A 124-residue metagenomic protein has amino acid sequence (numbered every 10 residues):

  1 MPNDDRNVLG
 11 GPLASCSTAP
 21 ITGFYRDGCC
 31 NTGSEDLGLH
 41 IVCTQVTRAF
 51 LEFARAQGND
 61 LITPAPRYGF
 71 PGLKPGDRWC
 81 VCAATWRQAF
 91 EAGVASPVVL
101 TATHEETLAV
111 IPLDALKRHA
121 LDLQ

Functional and structural regions predicted by a protein language model:
M1-A49, A120-D122: Extended boundary segments
Q45-D60: Short, basic/aromatic beta-hairpin or loop at an interaction surface
Q57, P75, E91-G93: Feature captures the catalytic cores and cofactor-binding loops of soluble hydro-lyases/lyases that act on carboxylate
I62-G69: Short alpha-helix capping/helix-loop boundary micro-motifs
W86-A109: Short, compositionally biased
H104-Q124: Glycine- and charge-enriched low-complexity intrinsically disordered segments
